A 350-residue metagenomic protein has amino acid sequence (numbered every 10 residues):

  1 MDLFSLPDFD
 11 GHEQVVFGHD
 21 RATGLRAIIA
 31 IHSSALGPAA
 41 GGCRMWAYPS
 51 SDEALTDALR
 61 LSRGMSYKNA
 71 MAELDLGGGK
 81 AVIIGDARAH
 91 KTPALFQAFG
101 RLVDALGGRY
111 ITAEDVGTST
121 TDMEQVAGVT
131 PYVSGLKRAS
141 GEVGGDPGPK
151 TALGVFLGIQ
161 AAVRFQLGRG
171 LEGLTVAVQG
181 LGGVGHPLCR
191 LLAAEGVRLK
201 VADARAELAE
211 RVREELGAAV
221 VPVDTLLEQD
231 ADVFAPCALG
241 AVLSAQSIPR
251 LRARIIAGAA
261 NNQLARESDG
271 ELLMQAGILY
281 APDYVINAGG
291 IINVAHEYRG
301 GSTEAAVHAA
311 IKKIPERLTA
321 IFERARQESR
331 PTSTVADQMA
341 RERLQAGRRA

Functional and structural regions predicted by a protein language model:
M1-G141: N-terminal ligand-binding/catalytic initiation module
L55-S62, P93-D104, E124-A127, A152-Q160 (+8 more regions): Predominant activation on well-ordered alpha-helical scaffold segments within soluble catalytic domains
N69-L74, R109-E114, G168-T175, V223 (+1 more regions): Flexible, glycine/charged-enriched surface loops at secondary-structure junctions
Y110, L199, V220, L279-Y280 (+1 more regions): Hydrophobic beta-strand scaffold residues
D146-V233: Glycine-rich phosphate/diphosphate-binding loop of Rossmann-like nucleotide-binding domains
V163, R254-A350: Adenosine-phosphate binding glycine-rich loop
A206-I286: Rossmann-like adenosine-cofactor binding region
